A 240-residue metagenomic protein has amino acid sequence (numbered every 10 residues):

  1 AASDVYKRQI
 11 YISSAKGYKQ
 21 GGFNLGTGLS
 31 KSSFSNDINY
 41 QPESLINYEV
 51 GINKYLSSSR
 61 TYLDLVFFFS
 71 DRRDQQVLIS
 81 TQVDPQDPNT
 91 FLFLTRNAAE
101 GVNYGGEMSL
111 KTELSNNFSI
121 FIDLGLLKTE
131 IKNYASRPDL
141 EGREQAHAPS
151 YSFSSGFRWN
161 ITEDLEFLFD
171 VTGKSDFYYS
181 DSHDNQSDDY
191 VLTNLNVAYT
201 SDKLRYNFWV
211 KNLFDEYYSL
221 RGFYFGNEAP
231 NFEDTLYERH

Functional and structural regions predicted by a protein language model:
A1-Y6: Short, small-residue-biased leader/transition segments that mark boundaries at the very start of proteins
K7-I10, S58-L63, N117-I120, E163-F167 (+1 more regions): Repeated loop/turn-to-beta-strand initiation elements of outer-membrane beta-barrel proteins
I10-A15, K19, N39-Y104, G125 (+1 more regions): Membrane-embedded beta-barrel scaffold of Gram-negative outer-membrane proteins
Y18, D71-R73, L78, I120 (+2 more regions): C-terminal beta-signal and adjacent terminal beta-strands/loops of Gram-negative outer-membrane beta-barrel proteins
G22-K31, Q75-V83, L127, I131-D139 (+2 more regions): Outer-membrane beta-barrel translocator domains and adjoining extracellular loop/strand segments of Gram-negative
N36-Y40, N53, L94-A98, L110 (+4 more regions): Outer-membrane beta-barrel proteins
S44-Y48, V102-Y104, R143, H147-F153 (+2 more regions): Residues that define the transmembrane beta-barrel architecture of outer-membrane proteins
F67-D71, T90-D181: Gram-negative outer-membrane beta-barrel transporters
